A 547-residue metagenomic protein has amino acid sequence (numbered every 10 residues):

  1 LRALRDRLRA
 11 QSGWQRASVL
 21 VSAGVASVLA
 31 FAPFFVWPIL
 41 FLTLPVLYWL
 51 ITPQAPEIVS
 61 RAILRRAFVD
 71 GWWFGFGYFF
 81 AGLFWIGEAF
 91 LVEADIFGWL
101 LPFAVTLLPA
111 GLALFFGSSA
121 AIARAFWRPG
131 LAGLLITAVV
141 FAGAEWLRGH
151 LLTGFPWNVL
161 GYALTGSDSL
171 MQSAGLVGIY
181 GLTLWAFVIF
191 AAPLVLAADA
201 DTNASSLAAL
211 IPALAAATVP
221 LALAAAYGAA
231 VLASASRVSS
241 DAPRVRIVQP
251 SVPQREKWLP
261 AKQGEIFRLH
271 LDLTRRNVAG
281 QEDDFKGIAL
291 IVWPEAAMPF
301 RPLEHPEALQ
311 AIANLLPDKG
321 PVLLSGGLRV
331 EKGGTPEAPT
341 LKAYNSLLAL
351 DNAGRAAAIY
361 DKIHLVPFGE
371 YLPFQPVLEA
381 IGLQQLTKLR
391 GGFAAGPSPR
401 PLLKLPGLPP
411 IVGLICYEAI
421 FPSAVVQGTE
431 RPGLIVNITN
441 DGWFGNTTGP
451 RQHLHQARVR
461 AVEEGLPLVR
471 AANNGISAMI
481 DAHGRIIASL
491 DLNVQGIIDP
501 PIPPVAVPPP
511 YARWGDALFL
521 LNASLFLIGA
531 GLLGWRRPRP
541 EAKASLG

Functional and structural regions predicted by a protein language model:
L1-L232, N446-T447, A457-R460, A472-H483 (+2 more regions): Membrane-embedded alpha-helical bundles of multi-pass enzymes that act on lipidic or dolichyl-linked glycan substrates
P33-V46, Y78-W85, Q249-S251, F285-R301 (+2 more regions): Short, conserved active-site loops that position catalytic residues or coordinate cofactors/metal ions across diverse
G77, E265, L269-L273, Q456 (+1 more regions): A non-catalytic, amphipathic alpha-helix used as a structural packing/dimerization or gating element in enzyme scaffolds
L101-L107, V252-P260, Q384-L386: Short glycine/proline- and acidic residue-enriched helix-loop micro-motifs that form flexible lids or anion-recognition
A123, W127, L194, A198 (+3 more regions): Generic structural signal for well-ordered alpha-helical scaffold segments
G166-Q172, V219-I291, L303-A313: Membrane-interface segments at or immediately adjacent to transmembrane helices that form the boundary between
K262, K286-G547: Solvent-exposed soluble domains appended to multi-pass membrane proteins
